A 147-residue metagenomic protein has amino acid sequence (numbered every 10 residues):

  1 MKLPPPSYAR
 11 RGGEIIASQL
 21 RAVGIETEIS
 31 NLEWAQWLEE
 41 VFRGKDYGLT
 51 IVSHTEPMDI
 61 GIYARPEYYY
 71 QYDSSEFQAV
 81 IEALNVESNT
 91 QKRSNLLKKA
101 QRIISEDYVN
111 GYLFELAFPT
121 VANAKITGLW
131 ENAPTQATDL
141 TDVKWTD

Functional and structural regions predicted by a protein language model:
M1-E56, F118: Ligand/substrate-recognition segments at binding pockets and active sites
M1-Y8, L49-S53, S88-A124: Bilobed periplasmic-binding protein-like "clamshell/Venus-flytrap" ligand-binding domains
R11-A22, E39, S75-E82, Q91-R102: Solvent-exposed, polar/charged alpha-helical surfaces in well-ordered, non-transmembrane soluble domains, broadly
G12-G13, T27, A100, N110-G111 (+1 more regions): Functionally constrained cores in energy, signaling, and assembly domains
R21, I25, F42-R43, T55 (+4 more regions): Hydrophobic alpha-helix feature that most strongly marks membrane-spanning transmembrane helices and their immediate
W34, P57, S74-Q78: Alpha-helix initiation and N-capping motif
E40-D46, I62-S88, L116-D147: Short, solvent-exposed loop/beta-turn-alpha elements that line the ligand-binding surface or hinge of extracytoplasmic
G61-I62, Y108: Short amphipathic alpha-helical interaction/hinge segments
